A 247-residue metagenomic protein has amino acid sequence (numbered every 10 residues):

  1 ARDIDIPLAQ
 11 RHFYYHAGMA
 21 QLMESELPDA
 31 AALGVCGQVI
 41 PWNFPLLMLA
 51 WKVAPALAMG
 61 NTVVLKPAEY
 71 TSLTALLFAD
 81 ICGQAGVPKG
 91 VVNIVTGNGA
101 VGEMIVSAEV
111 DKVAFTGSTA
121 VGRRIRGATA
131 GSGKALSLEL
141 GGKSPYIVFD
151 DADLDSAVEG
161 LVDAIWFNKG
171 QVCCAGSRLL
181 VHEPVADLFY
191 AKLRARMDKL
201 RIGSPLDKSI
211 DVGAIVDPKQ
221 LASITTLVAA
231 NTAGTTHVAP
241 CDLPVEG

Functional and structural regions predicted by a protein language model:
A1-A9, D29, L33-V35, G247: Short intrinsically disordered, low-complexity coil segments enriched in acidic
A1-M23, Q220, I224: Long amphipathic alpha-helix in the N-terminal Rossmann-like dinucleotide-binding domain of NAD(P)-dependent
D3-I6, T96, E109, L161 (+1 more regions): A general structural motif at alpha-helix termini
I6, Q10, V53, A75 (+2 more regions): Short amphipathic alpha-helical/adjacent loop interface patches that line ligand and macromolecule-binding sites
H12-S156, L180, D187, S209: Rossmann-like NAD(P) dinucleotide-binding subdomain of oxidoreductase/dehydrogenase enzymes
K112, A120-G247: ALDH superfamily catalytic-core signature
